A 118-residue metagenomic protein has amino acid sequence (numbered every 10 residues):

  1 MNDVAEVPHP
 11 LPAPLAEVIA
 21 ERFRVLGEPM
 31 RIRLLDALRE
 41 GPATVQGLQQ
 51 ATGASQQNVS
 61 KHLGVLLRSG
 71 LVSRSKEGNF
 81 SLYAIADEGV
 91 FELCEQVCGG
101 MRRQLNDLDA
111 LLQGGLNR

Functional and structural regions predicted by a protein language model:
M1-V18, G89-R118: Amphipathic alpha-helical dimerization/coiled-coil segments that flank or bridge DNA-binding/regulatory modules
P10-P12, V59, S69-L71: Intrinsically disordered, low-complexity segments enriched in polar/charged residues with Gly/Pro, especially when
A13, E17-Q57, F80-G89: N-terminal helix-turn-helix DNA-binding core of bacterial DNA-binding proteins
R22-R24, R31-R33, R39, R68 (+3 more regions): Arginine residue identity/basic-tract feature
M30-R33, V45, G70, Q104-L108 (+1 more regions): Secondary-structure transition/capping residues
D36-R39, T44-Q46, V65, S69 (+2 more regions): Functionally engaged cysteine thiol sites
H62: Residues within the DNA-recognition helix of helix-turn-helix
L67-E77, S81-A84: Beta-hairpin "wing" of winged helix-turn-helix
